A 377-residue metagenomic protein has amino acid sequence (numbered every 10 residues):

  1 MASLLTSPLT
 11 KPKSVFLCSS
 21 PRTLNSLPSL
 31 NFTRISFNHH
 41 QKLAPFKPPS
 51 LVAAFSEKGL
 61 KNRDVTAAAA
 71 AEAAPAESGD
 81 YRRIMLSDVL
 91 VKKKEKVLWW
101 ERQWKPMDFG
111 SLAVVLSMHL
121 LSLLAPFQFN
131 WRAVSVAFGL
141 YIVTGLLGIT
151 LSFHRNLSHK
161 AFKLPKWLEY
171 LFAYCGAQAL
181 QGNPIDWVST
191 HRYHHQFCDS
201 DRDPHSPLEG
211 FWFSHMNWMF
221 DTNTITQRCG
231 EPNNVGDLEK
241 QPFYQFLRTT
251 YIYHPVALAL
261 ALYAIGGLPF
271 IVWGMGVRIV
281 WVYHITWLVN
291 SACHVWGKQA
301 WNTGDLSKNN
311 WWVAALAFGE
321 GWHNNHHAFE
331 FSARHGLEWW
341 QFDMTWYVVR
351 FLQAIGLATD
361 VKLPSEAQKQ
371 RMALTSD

Functional and structural regions predicted by a protein language model:
A2-W287, W322, S332-D377: Non-catalytic, topology-defining segments of multipass membrane proteins
T144, S206, C293, A315-A317: Short glycine- and Lys/Arg-enriched binding-loop motifs that mark or flank ligand-binding interfaces
K163, W212, V295-W301: Short alpha-helical linear motifs
V235-P242, W296-W322, A328-F329: Active-site-proximal inter-transmembrane loops
L288-A292: Alpha-helical transmembrane segments in multipass membrane proteins, preferentially the mid-helix core
